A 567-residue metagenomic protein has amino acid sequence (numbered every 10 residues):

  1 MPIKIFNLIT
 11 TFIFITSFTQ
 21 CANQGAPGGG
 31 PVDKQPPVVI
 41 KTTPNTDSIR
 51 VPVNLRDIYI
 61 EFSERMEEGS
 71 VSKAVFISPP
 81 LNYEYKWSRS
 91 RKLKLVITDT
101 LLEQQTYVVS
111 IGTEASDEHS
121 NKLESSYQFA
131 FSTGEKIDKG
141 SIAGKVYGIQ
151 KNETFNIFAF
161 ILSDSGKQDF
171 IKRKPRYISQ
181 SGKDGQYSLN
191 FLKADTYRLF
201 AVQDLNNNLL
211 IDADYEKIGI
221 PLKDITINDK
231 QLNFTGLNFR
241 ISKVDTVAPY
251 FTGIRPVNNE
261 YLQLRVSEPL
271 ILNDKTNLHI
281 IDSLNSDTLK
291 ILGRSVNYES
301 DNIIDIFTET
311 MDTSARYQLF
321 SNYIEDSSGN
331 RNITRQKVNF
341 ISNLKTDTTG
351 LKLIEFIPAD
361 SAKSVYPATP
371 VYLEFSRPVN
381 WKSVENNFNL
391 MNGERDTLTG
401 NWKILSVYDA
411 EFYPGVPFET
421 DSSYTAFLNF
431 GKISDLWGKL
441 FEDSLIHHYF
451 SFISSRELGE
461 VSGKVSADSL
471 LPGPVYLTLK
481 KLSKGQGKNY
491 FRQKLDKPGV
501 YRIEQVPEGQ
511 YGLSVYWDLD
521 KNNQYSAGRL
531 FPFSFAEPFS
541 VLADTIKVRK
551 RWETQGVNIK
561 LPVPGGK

Functional and structural regions predicted by a protein language model:
M1-P37, Y501, P564-K567: Bacterial Sec-dependent N-terminal signal peptides
P2, F6, T10-F12, Y215 (+4 more regions): Low-complexity, intrinsically disordered short peptide segments enriched in small/polar/basic residues
I15, F191-A194, E508: Alpha-helix termination/capping residues and helix-transition junctions
C21-D184, S188-V202, D214-I218, K243-V461 (+2 more regions): Acidic, low-complexity Ser/Thr/Gly/Pro-rich repeat segments typical of extracellular/periplasmic and surface-exposed
S125, Q203-K243, R335-V338, N343 (+2 more regions): Structured interaction patches on ligand/partner-binding surfaces of diverse proteins
L428, L436, K464, S469 (+1 more regions): C-terminal soluble interaction/assembly domains
E553-K567: Gram-negative outer-membrane assembly/targeting C-terminal domains
